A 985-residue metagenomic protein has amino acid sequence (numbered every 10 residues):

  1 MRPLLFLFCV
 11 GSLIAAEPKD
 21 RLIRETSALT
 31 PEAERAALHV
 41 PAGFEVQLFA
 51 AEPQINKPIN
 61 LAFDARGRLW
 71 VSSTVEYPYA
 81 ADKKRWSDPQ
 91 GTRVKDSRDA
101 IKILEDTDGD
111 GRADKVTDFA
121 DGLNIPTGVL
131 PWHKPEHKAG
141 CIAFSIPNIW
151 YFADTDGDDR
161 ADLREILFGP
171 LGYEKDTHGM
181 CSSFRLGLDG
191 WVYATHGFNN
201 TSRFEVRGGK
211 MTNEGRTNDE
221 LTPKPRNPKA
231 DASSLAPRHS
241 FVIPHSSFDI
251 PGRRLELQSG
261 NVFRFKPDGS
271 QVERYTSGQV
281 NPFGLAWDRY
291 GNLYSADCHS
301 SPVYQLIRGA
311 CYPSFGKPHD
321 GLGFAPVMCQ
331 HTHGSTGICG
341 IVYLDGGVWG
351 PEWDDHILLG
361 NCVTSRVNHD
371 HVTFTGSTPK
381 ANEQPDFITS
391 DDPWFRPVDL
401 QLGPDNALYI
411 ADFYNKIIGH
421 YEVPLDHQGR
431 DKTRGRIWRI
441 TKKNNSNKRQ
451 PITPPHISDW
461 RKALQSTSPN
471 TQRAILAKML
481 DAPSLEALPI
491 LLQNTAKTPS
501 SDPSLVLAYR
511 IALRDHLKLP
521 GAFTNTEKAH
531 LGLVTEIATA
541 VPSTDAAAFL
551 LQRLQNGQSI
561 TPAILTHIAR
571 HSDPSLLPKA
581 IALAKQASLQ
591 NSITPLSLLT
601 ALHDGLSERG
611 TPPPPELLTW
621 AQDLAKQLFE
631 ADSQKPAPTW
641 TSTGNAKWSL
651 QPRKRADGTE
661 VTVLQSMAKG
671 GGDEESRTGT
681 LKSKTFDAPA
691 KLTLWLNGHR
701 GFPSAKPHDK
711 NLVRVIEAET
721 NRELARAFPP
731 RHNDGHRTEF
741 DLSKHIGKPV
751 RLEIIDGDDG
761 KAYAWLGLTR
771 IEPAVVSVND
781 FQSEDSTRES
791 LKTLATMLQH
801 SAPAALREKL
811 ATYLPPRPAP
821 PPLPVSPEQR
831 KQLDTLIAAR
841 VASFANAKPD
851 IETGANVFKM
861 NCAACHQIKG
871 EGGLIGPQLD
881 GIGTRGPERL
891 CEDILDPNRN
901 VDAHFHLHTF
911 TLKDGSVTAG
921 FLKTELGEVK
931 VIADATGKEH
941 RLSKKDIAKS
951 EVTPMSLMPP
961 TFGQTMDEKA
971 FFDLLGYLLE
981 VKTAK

Functional and structural regions predicted by a protein language model:
A15-D231, H245-W460, V825, K869-G870 (+3 more regions): Beta-propeller domains with acidic blade repeats across secreted/periplasmic ectodomains and cytosolic WD/CNH propellers
F49, L69, A139-C141, P147-N148 (+10 more regions): C-terminal capping alpha-helices of c-type cytochrome domains
S87-G91, P424-L425, G872-D896, H908-V952: Gly/Gly-Pro-rich "capping" loops immediately C-terminal to redox-active cysteine motifs in periplasmic/lumenal
A411, Q428, K432-T433, K442-D632 (+7 more regions): Long, ordered, helix-rich scaffold segments
N470, I716-V750, I755-L766: Extracellular carbohydrate recognition and processing domains and analogous Trp-centered ligand-binding platforms
Q634-S666: Extracellular glycan-recognition surfaces and repeat-rich motifs
V663-L692, G701-F702, G735-F740: Short beta-strands within extracellular/lumenal beta-sheet-rich domains
A847-I868, L974: Sequence/structural segment immediately N-terminal to covalent heme-attachment motifs in c-type and related
